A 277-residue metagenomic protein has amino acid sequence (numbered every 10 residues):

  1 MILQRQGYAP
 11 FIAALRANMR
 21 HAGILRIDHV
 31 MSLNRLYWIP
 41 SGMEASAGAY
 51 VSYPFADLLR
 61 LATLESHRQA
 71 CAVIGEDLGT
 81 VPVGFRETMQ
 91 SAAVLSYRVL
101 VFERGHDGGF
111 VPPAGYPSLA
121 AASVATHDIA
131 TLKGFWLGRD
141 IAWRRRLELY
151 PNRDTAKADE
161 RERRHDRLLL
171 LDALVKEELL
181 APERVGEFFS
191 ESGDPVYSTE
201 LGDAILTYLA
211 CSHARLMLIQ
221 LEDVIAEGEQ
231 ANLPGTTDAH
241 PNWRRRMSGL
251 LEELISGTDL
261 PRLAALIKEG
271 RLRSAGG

Functional and structural regions predicted by a protein language model:
M1-L216, E222, G228, D238-L250: Alpha-amylase-like alpha-glycosidases and glucanotransferases acting on alpha-linked glucans and related
S192, L218, I225-G277: Structured C-terminal cap/extension of enzyme domains
